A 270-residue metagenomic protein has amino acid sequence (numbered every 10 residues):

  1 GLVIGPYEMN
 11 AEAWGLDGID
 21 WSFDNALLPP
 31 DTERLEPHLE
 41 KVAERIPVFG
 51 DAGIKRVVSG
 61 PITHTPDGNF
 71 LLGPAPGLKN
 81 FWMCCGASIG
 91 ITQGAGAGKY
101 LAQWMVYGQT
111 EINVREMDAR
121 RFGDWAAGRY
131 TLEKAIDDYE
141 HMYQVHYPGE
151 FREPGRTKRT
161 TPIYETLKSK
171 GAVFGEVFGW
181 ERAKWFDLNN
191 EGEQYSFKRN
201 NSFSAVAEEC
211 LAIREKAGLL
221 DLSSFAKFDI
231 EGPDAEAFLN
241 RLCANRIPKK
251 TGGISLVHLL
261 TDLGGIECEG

Functional and structural regions predicted by a protein language model:
G1, H64, P74, L220 (+1 more regions): Solvent-exposed alpha-helices and their adjacent loops that cap or buttress functional pockets in soluble metabolic
G1-I19, L35-L39: Extended catalytic-interface subdomain
L2-P6, N80-M83, G192-R199: Short, well-ordered strand-loop elements centered on a beta-strand within folded domains, enriched for acidic residues
V3, G53, L71, W82-M83 (+3 more regions): Structured core elements
M9, A75-P76, E231: Short loop segments at secondary-structure junctions
N10-A13, P61-T65, G90-T92, A183-K184 (+1 more regions): Flexible loop/turn segments at secondary-structure boundaries
W21-S22, L28-P29, L35-R159: C-terminal catalytic lobe of FAD-dependent flavoproteins
I112-N113, D118-G270: Glycine/proline-enriched, intrinsically flexible loops and inter-domain linkers
